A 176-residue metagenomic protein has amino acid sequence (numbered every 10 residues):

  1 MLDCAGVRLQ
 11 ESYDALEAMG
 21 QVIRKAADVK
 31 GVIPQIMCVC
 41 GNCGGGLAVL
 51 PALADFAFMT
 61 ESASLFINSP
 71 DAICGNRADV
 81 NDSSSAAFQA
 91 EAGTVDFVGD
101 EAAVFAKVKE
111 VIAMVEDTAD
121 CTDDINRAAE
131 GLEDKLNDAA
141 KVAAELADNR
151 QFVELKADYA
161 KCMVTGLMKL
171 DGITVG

Functional and structural regions predicted by a protein language model:
M1: Carboxylate/His-rich catalytic cores and anion/metal-binding grooves
C4-C121: Conserved catalytic cores of soluble enzyme domains, especially glycine-rich substrate-binding beta-alpha loops
A102-G176: Intrinsically disordered, low-complexity segments enriched in small/flexible residues
